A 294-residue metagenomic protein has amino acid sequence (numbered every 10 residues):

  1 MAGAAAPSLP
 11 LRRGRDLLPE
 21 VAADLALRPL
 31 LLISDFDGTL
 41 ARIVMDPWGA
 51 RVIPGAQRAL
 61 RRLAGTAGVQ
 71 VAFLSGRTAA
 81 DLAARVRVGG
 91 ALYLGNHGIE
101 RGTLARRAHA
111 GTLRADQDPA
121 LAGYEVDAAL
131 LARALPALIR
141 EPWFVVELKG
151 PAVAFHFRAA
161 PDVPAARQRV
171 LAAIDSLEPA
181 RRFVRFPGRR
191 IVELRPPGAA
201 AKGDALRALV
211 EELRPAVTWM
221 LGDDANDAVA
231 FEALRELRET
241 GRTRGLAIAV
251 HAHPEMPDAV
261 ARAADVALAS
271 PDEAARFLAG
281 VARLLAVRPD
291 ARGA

Functional and structural regions predicted by a protein language model:
A2-R15, L27, T112-A115, G203-A294: Mg2+-dependent phosphoryl-transfer enzymes with acidic/Ser/Thr/Gly-rich catalytic loops
R12-R28, A80-V86: Short amphipathic alpha-helices and their capping/turn segments at secondary-structure boundaries
D24-A26, L32, A59-A67, L234: A short, Lys/Arg-enriched amphipathic alpha-helix followed by its capping loop at the start of a domain
L25-D46, F73: Asp-based phosphoryl-transfer active-site loop
L31, Q70, L92, V145 (+3 more regions): Proline-centered loop/turn at the N-terminus of a beta-strand
L40-A50, R189-G198: Glycine-rich phosphate-binding "P-loop"
R51-K149: Active-site phosphate-binding/coordination module
R133, E147-A233, R238-T243: Conserved acidic, metal-coordinating active-site core of Asp-based, Mg2+-dependent phosphoryl-transfer enzymes
